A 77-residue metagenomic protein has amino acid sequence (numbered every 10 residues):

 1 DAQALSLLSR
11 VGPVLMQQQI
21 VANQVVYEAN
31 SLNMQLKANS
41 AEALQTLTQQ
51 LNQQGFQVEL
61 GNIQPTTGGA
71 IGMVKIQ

Functional and structural regions predicted by a protein language model:
A2-Q77: Periplasmic/lumenal scaffold domains of single-pass inner-membrane subunits that build Gram-negative envelope
